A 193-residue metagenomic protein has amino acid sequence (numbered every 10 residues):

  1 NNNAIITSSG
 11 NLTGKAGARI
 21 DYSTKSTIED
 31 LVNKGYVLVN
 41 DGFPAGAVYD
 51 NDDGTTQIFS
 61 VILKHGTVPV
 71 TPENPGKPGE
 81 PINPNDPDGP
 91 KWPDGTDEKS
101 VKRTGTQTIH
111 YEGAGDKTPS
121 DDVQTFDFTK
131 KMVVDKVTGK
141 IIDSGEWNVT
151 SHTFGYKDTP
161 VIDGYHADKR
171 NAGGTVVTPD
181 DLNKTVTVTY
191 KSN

Functional and structural regions predicted by a protein language model:
N1, Y49-E112, K169-N193: Conserved "repeat-terminator" motif of extracellular CCP/Sushi domains
N1-N2, D21, G113, V133-I141 (+1 more regions): Acidic/polar residues at beta-strand termini and the immediately following turn/coil
N2-N11, G115-K136: Short, ordered, surface-exposed loop/turn motifs in non-cytosolic proteins
I6-T7, I142, Y190: Intrinsically disordered, low-complexity segments
I20-G54, P69-K77, S144-V177: Surface-exposed interfaces of beta-sheet-rich extracellular modules
D30, T108-H110, M132, D158-T159: Residue-level detector of beta-strand face positions
T67-P69, G115, M132-V134, T153 (+2 more regions): Residues that cap or initiate secondary-structure elements
